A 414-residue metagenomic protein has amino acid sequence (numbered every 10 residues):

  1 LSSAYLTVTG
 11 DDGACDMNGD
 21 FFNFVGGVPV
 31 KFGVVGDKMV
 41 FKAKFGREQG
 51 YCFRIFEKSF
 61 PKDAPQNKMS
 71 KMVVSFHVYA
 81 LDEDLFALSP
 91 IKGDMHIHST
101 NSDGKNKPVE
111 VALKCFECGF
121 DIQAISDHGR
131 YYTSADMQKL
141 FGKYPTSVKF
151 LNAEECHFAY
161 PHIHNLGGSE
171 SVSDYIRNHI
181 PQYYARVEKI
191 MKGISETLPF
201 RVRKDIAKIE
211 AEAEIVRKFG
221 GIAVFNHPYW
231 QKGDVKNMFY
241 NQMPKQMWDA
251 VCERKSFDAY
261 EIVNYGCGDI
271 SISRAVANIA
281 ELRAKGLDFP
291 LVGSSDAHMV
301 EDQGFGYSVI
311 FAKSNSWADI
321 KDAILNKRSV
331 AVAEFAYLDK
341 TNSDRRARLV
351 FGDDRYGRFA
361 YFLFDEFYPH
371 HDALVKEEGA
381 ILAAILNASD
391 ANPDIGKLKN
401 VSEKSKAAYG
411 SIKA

Functional and structural regions predicted by a protein language model:
L1-G93, P108, A159-S171, G233-A414: Charged catalytic cores and adjacent phosphate/nucleic-acid-binding surfaces used for phosphate/nucleic-acid chemistry
D84-N226, G233-D234, K255, E261-E281 (+2 more regions): A metal-dependent hydrolase metal-coordination microenvironment
